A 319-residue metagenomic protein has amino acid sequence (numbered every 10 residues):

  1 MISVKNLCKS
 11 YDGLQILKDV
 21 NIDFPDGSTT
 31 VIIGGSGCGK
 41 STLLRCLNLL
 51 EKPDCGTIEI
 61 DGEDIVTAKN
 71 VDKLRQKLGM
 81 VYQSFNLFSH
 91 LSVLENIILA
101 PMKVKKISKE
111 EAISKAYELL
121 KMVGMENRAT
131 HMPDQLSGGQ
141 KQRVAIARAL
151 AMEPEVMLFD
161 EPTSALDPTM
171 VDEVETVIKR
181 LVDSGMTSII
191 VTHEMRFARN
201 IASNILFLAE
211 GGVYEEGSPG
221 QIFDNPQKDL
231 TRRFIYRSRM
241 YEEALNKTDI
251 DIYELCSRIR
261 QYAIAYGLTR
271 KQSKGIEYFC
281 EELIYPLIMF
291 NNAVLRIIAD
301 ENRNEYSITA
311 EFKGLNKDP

Functional and structural regions predicted by a protein language model:
N48: Helix-to-loop junction immediately C-terminal to a conserved catalytic motif
T57-K73: ABC ATPase NBD Q-loop/coupling interface
H131-D134, M152, S184: Conserved signature/switch motifs of ABC ATPase nucleotide-binding domains
M157-D160: Catalytic Walker B motif of ABC-type/P-loop ATPase nucleotide-binding domains
E216-G217: ABC ATPase "signature
K271-V294: Conserved ATP-binding N-box helix of the HATPase_c
